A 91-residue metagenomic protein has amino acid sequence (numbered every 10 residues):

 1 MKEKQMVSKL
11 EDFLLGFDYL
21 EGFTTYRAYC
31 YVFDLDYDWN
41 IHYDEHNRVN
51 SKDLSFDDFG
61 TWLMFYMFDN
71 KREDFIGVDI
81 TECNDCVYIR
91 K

Functional and structural regions predicted by a protein language model:
M1-S8, Y88-K91: Short intrinsically disordered terminal tails
V7-D18: Short terminal alpha-helical segments
Y19-I89: Acidic, low-complexity, intrinsically disordered interaction modules
